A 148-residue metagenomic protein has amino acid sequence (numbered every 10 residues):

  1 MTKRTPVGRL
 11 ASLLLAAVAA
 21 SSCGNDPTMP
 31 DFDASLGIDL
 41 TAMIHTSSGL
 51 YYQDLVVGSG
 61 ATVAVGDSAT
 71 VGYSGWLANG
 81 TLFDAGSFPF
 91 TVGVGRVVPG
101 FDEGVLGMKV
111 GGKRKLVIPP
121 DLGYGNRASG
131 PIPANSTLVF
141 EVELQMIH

Functional and structural regions predicted by a protein language model:
T2-L14, S21-H148: Cross-family detector of peptidyl-prolyl cis-trans isomerase
